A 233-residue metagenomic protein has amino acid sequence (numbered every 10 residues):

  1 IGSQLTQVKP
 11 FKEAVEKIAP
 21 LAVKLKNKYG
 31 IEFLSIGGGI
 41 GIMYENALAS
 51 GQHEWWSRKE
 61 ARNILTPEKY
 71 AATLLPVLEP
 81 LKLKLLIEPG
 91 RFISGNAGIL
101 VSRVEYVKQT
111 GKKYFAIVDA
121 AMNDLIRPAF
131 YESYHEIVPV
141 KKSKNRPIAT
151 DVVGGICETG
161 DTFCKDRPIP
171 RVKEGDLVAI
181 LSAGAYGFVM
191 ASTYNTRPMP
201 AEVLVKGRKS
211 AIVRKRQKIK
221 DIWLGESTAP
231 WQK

Functional and structural regions predicted by a protein language model:
I1-R103: Active-site loop/helix belt of alpha/beta enzymes
T73, K82-K233: Charged (often Lys/Glu-rich) extended helix/loop segments that serve as interaction or gating elements
